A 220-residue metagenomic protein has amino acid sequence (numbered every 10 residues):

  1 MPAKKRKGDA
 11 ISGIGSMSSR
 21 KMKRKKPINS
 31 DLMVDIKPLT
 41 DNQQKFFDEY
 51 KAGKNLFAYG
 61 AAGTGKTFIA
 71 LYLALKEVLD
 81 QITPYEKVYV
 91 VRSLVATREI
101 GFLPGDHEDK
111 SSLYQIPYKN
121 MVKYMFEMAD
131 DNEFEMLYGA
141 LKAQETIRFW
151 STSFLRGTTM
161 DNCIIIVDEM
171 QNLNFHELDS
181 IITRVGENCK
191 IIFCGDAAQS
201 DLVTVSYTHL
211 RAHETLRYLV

Functional and structural regions predicted by a protein language model:
M1-K23: Interdomain "pre-motor" coupling segment immediately N-terminal to P-loop NTPase/helicase cores
T40-K51: Pre-Walker A adenine-sensing motif
A58: Hydrophobic anchor at the beta1->P-loop junction of P-loop NTPases
K66-T67: Conserved lysine of the Walker
L71-D80: Walker A/P-loop NTP-binding motif
G105-F154: Inter-Walker segment of RecA-like/P-loop motor cores
E145-I164, N174-L178: Conserved RecA-like ASCE ATPase "motif II neighborhood" in helicase/translocase motors
T208-T215: Conserved small/polar residues in nucleotide/adenosyl-binding loops
